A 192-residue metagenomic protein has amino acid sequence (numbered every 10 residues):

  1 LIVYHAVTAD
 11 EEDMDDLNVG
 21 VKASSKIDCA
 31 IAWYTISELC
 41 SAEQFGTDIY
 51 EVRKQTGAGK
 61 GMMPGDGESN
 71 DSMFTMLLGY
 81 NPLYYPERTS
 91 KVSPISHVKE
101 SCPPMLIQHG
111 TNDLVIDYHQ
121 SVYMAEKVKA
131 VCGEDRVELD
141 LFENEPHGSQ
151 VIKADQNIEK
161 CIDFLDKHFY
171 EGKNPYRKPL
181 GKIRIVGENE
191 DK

Functional and structural regions predicted by a protein language model:
L1-E51: Primarily recognizes the serine-hydrolase "nucleophile elbow" in alpha/beta-hydrolase and SGNH/GDSL folds
H5-A6, A32-I36, Q108-T111, L141-E145: Active-site-proximal beta-strand/loop segments in catalytic clefts of secreted hydrolases
A6-E11, G46-H97: Mobile cap/lid helix-loop segments that gate and shape the active-site cleft of serine hydrolases
E38-L39, N112-I116, G148: Acidic catalytic loop of the alpha/beta-hydrolase fold
A42, S90, L114-Y123: Conserved alpha/beta-hydrolase "acid-adjacent" motif
P94-C102, H119: Conserved serine/cysteine hydrolase catalytic core
S101, L106-H109, D113: Short beta-strand/loop motif that positions the catalytic acidic residue of the alpha/beta-hydrolase fold
L106-Q108, Y118-K192: C-terminal catalytic histidine-bearing segment of alpha/beta-hydrolase fold enzymes
